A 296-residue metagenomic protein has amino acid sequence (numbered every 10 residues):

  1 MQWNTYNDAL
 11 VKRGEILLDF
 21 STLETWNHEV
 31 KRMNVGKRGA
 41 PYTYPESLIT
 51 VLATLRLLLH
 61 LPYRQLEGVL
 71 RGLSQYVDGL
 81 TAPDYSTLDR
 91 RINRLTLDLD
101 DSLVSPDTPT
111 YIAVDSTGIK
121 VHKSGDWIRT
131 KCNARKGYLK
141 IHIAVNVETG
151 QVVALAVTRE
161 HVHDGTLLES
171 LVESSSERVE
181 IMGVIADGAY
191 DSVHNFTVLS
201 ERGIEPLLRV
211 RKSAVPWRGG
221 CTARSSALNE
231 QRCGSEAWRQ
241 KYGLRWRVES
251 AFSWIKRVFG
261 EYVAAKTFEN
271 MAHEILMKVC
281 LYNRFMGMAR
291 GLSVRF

Functional and structural regions predicted by a protein language model:
M1-R38: Basic, low-complexity segments
E15, L97-D100, G260, F285: Generic structural signal for secondary-structure transition and capping sites
N34-V51, L55-R64, G68, L80-L207 (+4 more regions): Polybasic low-complexity intrinsically disordered regions
E46, T50, T54-L58, G234-F296: Basic, amphipathic alpha-helical segments enriched in Lys/Arg and hydrophobic/aromatic residues
L73-S74: Short edge-strand/loop segments of extracellular domains
V77-G79, R284: Short arginine-rich
G188-R257: Helix-centered, glycine/charged polyanion-binding patches within enzymatic domains that contact phosphate-containing
